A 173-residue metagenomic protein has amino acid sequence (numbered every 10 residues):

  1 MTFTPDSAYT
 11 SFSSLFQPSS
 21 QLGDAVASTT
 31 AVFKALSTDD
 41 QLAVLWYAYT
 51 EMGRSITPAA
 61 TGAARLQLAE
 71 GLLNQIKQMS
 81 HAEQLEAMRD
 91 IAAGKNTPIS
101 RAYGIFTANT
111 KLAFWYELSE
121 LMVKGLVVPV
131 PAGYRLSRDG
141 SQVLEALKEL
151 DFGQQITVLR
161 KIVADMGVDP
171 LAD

Functional and structural regions predicted by a protein language model:
M1-D173: Short amphipathic alpha-helical interaction elements located at domain edges and within/adjacent to intrinsically
